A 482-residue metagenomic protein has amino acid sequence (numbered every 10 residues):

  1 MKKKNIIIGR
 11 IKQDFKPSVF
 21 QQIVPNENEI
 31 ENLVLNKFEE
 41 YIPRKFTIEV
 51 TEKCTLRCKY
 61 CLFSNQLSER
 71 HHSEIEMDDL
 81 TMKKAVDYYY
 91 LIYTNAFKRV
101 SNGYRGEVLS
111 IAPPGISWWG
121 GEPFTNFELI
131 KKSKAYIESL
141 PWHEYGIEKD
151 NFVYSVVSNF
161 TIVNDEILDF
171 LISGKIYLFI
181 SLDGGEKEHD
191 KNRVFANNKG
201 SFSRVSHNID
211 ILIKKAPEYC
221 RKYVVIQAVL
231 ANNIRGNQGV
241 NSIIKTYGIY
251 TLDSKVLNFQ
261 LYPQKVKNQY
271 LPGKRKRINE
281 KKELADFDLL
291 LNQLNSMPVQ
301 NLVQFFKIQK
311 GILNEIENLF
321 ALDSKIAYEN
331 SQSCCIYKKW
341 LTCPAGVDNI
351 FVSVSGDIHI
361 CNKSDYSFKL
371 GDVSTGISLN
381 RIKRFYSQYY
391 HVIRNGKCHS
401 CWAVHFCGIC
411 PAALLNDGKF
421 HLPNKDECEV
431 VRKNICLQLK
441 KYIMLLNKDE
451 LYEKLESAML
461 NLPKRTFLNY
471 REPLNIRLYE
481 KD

Functional and structural regions predicted by a protein language model:
N5-I11, F15, D357-I358, K363-D482: Flexible mid-to-C-terminal extensions adjoining Fe-S/redox cofactors in radical SAM and related proteins
P25-S158, I162-E166, G174: Conserved alpha-helical substructure of the radical SAM core
F46, I116, Y154-V156, L178-I180 (+2 more regions): Hydrophobic faces of well-ordered beta-strands that scaffold small-molecule active sites in alpha/beta enzyme cores
V50-R57, G346, C398-S400, V404-H405: Cysteine-centered iron-sulfur cluster-binding motifs in ferredoxin-type domains/subunits of redox enzymes
S101, K187-S206, D210-T342: Radical SAM enzyme [4Fe-4S]-AdoMet core and its adjacent flexible, acidic and glycine-rich loops/tails across
G121-P123, N159-T161, D183, V229-A231 (+1 more regions): Active-site beta-loop-alpha junctions enriched in small/polar residues
I172-L178: Glycine-enriched alpha-helix->loop->beta-strand junction motifs that scaffold or abut catalytic
V352-S353: Short, acidic, Ser/Thr-enriched surface-loop or helix-capping motifs
